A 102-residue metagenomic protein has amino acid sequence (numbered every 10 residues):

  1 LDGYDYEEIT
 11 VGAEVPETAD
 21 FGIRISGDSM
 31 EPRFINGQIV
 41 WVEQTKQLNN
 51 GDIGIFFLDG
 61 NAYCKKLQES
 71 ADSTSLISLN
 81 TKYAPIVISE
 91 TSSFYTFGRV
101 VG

Functional and structural regions predicted by a protein language model:
L1-N36, G102: Short, positionally conserved secondary-structure boundary motifs
I25, V42-Q44, I88: Hydrophobic residues in beta-strands and at strand termini
K66: Short, surface-exposed charged micro-motifs
E69-G102: Glycine- and charge-enriched low-complexity intrinsically disordered segments
